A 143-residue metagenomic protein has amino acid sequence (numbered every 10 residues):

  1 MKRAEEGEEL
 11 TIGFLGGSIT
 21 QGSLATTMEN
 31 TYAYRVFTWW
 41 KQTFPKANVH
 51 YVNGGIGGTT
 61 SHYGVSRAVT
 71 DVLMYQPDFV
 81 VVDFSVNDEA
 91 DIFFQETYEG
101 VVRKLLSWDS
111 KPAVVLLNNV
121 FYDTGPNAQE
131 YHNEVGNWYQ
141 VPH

Functional and structural regions predicted by a protein language model:
M1, F37-W40, S61-L73, Q95-K104 (+1 more regions): Alpha-helical scaffolding within the catalytic cores of extracellular/periplasmic polymer-degrading hydrolases
M1-G54, R67-Q76: Serine-esterase "nucleophile elbow" of acetyl-processing enzymes
T11, T43, N48-H50, F93-K104 (+1 more regions): Post-signal peptide N-terminal segment of secreted/secretory-pathway proteins
I12-G13, A25-A33, S61, V65 (+3 more regions): Solvent-exposed, acidic/flexible segments
S18-I19, F44, N53-V69, M74-A90 (+2 more regions): Cell-envelope and extracellular/periplasmic
K41-P45, V69, L73, S85 (+2 more regions): Sec-exported extracytoplasmic/periplasmic mature domains
T97-N127: Long, low-complexity, intrinsically disordered polar/charged segments
A113-N118, N127-H143: Extracellular serine-dependent O-acyl
